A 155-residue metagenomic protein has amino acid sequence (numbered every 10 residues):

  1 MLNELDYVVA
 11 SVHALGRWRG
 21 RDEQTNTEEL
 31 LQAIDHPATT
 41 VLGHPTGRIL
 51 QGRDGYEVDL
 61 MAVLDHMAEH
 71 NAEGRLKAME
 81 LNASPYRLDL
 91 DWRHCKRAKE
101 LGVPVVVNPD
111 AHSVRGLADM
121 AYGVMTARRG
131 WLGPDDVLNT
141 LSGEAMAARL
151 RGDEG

Functional and structural regions predicted by a protein language model:
M1-G74, R128-V137, S142-G155: Extended substrate/RNA-proximal surfaces in nucleic-acid metabolism proteins
V8-A10, V41-H44, M79-L81, V105-P109: Hydrophobic faces of well-ordered beta-strands that scaffold small-molecule active sites in alpha/beta enzyme cores
L15-W18, G47-Q51, P85-L90, H112-L117: Active-site environment of divalent metal-dependent phosphoester hydrolases
E23, E57, D91-W92, L117-M120: Conserved strand-to-helix beginnings and helix N-cap segments that scaffold or border functional pockets
A62-V63, R93-R97: A short acidic, amphipathic alpha-helical/loop segment
G74-L76, G102: Glycine-centered short loops/turns at secondary-structure junctions
V103-L117, N139-T140: Short acidic/histidine-rich active-site segments
L117-L132: C-terminal helical cap(s) of enzyme catalytic domains, especially alpha/beta-barrels
